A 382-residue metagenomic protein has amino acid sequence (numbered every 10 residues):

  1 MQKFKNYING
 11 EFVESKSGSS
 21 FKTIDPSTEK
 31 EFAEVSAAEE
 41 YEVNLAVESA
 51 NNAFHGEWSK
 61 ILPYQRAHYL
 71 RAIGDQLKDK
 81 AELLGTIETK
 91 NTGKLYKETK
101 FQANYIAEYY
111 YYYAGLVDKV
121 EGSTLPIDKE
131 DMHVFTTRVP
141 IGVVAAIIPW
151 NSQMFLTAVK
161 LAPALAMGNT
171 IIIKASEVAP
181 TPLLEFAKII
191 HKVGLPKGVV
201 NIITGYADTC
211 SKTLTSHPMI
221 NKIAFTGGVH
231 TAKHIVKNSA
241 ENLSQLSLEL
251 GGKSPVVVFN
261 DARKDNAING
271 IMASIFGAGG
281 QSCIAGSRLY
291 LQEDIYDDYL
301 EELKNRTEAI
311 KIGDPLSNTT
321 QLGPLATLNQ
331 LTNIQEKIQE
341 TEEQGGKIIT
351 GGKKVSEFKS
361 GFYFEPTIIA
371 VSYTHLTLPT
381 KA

Functional and structural regions predicted by a protein language model:
M1-V35, H68, A72, G122-I147 (+2 more regions): Terminal low-complexity tails and localization/encapsulation signals of metabolic enzymes
E29, R66, E88, G168 (+6 more regions): Residue-level signal for inorganic ion chemistry
F32-V120: Glycine-rich loop-to-alpha-helix module at the N-terminal edge of alpha/beta enzyme cores
V47, A67-G74, G85, A103 (+8 more regions): Hydrophobic face of alpha-helices
A72-Q76, K80-L83, E185, I189-G194 (+4 more regions): Generic non-transmembrane alpha-helical segments
G122-N266: Rossmann-like NAD(P) dinucleotide-binding subdomain of oxidoreductase/dehydrogenase enzymes
K222, H230-Y373: ALDH superfamily catalytic-core signature
H375, T380-A382: Single conserved hydrophobic/aromatic residue that forms the stacking wall/gate of nucleotide- or nucleobase-binding
